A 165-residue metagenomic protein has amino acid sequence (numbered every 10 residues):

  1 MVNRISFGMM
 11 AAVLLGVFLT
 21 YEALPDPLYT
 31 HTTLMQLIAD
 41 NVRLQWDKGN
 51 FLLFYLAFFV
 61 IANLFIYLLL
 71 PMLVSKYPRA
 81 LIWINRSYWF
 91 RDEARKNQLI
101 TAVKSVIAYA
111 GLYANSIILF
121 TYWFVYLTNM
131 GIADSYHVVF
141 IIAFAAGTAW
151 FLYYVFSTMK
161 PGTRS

Functional and structural regions predicted by a protein language model:
M1-V13, T101: Alpha-helical transmembrane segments and their helix-start/interface "positive-inside/aromatic belt" motifs in integral
A12, G16, Y55-P71, Y113 (+1 more regions): Hydrophobic alpha-helical transmembrane segments in multi-pass membrane proteins
T20-Y55: Active-site and channel-lining beta-strand-loop segments that bind or position nucleotide-derived/phosphorylated
D47-L69, V139-A146: Alpha-helical transmembrane segments
Y77-N97: Juxtamembrane inter-helical linkers in multi-pass membrane proteins
A94-A114: Loop-to-transmembrane boundary segments
Y109-M130: Alpha-helical transmembrane segments and their membrane-interface junctions in multi-pass membrane proteins
M130-S165: Alpha-helical transmembrane segments and their immediate juxtamembrane interface regions
